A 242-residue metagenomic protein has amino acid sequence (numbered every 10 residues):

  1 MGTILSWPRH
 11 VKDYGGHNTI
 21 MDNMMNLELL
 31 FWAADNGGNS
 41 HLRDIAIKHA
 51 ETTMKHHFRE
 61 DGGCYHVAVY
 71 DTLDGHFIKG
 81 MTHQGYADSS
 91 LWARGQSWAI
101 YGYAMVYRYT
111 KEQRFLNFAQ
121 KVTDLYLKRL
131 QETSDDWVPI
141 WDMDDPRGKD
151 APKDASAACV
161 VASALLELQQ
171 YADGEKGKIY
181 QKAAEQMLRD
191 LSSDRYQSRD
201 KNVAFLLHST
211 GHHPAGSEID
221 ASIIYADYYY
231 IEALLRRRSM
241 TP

Functional and structural regions predicted by a protein language model:
M1-P242: Glycan-recognition and catalytic cores of secretory/periplasmic carbohydrate-active enzymes
